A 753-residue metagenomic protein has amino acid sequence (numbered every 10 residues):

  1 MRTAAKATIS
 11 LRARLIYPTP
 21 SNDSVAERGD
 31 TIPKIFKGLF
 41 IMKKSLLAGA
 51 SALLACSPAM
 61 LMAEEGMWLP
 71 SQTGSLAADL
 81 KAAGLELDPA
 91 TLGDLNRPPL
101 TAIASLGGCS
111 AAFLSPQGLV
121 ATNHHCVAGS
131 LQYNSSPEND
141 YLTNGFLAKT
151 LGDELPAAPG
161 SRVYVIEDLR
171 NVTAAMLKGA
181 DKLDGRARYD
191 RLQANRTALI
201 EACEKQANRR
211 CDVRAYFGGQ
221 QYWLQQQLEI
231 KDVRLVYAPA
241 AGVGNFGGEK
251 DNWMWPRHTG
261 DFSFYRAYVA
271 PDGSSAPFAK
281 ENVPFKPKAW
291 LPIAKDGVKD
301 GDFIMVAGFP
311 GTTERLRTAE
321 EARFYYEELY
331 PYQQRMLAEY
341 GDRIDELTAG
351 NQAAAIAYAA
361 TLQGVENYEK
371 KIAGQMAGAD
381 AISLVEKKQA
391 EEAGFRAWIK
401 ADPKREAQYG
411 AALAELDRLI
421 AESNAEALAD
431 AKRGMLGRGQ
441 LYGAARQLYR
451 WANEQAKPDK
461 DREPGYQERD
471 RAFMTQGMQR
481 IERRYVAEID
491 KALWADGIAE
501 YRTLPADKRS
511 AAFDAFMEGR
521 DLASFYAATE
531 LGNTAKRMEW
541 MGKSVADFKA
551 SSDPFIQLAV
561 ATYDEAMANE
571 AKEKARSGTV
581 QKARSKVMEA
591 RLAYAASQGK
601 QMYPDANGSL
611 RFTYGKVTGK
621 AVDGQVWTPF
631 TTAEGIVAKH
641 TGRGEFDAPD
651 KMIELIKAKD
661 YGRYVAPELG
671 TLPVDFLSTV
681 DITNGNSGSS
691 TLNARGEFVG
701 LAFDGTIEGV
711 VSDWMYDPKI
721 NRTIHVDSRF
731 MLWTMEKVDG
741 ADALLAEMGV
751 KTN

Functional and structural regions predicted by a protein language model:
M1-L11: Short alpha-helix boundary/capping segments
A7, L47-A50: Short helix-onset patch at the extreme N-terminus, typifying the N->h transition of secretory signal peptides
R14, V25-R28, G49: Low-complexity, intrinsically disordered segments with a bias for serine/threonine
N22-I41: Short, Lys/Arg-enriched N-terminal segments with co-localized hydrophobic residues within the first ~10-30 amino acids
D30, K43-L46, P58-N753: Terminal presequence/propeptide segments associated with secretion/organelle targeting and zymogen/polyprotein
G49-S57: Bacterial N-terminal signal peptides
